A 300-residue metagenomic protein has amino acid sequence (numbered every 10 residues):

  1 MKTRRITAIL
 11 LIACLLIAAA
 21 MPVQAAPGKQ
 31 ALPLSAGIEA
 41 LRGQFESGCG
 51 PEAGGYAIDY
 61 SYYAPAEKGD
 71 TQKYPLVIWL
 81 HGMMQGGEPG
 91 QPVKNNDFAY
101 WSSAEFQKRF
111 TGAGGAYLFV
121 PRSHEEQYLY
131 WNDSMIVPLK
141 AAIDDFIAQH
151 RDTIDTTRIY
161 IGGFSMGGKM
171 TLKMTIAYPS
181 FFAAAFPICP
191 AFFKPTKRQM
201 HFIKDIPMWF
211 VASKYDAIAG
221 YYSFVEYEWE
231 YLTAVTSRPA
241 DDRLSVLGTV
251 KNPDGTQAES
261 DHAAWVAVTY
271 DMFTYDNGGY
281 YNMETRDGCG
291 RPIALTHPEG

Functional and structural regions predicted by a protein language model:
L11, L15-A19: Hydrophobic core
V23-L76, G162-F164, M174, E228 (+1 more regions): A domain-start/cap signature at the N-terminus of enzymes
K68, Q72, Q127-S165: Gly/Ser-rich "nucleophile elbow"/oxyanion-hole loop immediately N-terminal to the catalytic nucleophile in hydrolases
L76, L80-K140: Active-site machinery of serine-nucleophile hydrolases
L80-G87, S123-H124, I147-A148, D152 (+5 more regions): Cell-envelope and extracellular/periplasmic
G114, F202-M208: Short, proline-enriched alpha-helix->beta-strand connector loops that line the catalytic pocket of alpha/beta-hydrolase
T157-F202: Primarily recognizes the serine-hydrolase "nucleophile elbow" in alpha/beta-hydrolase and SGNH/GDSL folds
V211, Y215-A217, S223-W229, V235-G300: C-terminal catalytic histidine-bearing segment of alpha/beta-hydrolase fold enzymes
